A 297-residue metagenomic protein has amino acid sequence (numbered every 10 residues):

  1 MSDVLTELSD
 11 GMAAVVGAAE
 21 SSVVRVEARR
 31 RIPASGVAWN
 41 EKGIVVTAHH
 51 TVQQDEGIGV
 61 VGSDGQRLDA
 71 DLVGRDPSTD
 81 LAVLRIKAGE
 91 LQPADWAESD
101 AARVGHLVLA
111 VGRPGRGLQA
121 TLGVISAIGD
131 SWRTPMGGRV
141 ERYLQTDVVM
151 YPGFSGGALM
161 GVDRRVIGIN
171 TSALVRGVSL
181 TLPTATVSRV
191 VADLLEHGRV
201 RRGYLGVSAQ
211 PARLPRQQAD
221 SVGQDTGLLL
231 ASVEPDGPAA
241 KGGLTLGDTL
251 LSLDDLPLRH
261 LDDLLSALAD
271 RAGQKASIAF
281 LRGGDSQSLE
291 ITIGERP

Functional and structural regions predicted by a protein language model:
M1-V23, R31, I44, G57 (+5 more regions): N-terminal targeting leaders that route proteins to membranes or the secretory/organellar pathways
S2, R29-R31, N40-L81, I86-G89: Catalytic-histidine neighborhood of serine endopeptidases, predominantly the chymotrypsin-like S1/PA family
D3-V4, A14, D71, R189-P297: C-terminal recognition in membrane/secretory proteostasis and scaffolding
E7-V15, V23-K42, A48, Q66-D69 (+4 more regions): A conserved glycine-rich beta-strand in the N-terminal activation segment of trypsin-fold
A14-V15, V61, D71-V73, K87-G117 (+4 more regions): Active-site substrate-binding loop(s) of clan PA
E20-S22, I86-D95, A120-G177, T184 (+2 more regions): Active-site region of chymotrypsin-like
S21-V26, G36, G43, T47 (+15 more regions): Terminal peptide-recognition signature
R31-I32, E41, Q53, R75-T79 (+3 more regions): Short, conserved beta-turn/loop elements at beta-strand boundaries and strand-helix junctions
